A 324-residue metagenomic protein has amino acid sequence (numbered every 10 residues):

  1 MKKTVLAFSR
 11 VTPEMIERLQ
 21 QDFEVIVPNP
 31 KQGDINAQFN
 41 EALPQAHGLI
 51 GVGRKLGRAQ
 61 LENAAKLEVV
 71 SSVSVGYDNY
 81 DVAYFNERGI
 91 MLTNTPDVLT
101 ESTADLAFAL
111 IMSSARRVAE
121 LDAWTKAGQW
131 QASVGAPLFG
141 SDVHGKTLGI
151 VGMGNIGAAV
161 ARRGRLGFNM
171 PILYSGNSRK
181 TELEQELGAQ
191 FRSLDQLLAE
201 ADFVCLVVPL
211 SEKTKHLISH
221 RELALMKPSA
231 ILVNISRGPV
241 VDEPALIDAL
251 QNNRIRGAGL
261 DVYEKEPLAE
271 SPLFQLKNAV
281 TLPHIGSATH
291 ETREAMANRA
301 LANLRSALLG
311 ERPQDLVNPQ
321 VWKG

Functional and structural regions predicted by a protein language model:
M1-T93, S219: An N-terminal-biased, well-structured beta-alpha scaffold segment characteristic of Rossmann-like dinucleotide-binding
Q20, A42-L43, L61-A64, V143 (+3 more regions): A short, aliphatic-rich alpha-helical micro-motif
P28-K31, V73-S74, I90-E101, L194-D195 (+2 more regions): Short beta->alpha connector loops at strand-helix junctions that form conserved, small/polar/Pro-enriched
R54, V75, D202, V208-L210 (+1 more regions): Short glycine-/small-residue-rich Rossmann-like dinucleotide-binding loops
A64-S74, V143, A230, I255 (+1 more regions): Conserved helix-loop-beta element of the AMP-binding
L92, H220, S229-I231, I235-G324: Rossmann-like dinucleotide-binding domain for NAD(H)/NADP(H)
P96-T147, A159-G167, P313-P319: Phosphate-binding beta-alpha-beta segment of Rossmann-like dinucleotide-binding domains, i.e., the NAD(P)
A136-P228: Rossmann-like dinucleotide/phosphate-binding beta-alpha-beta segment
